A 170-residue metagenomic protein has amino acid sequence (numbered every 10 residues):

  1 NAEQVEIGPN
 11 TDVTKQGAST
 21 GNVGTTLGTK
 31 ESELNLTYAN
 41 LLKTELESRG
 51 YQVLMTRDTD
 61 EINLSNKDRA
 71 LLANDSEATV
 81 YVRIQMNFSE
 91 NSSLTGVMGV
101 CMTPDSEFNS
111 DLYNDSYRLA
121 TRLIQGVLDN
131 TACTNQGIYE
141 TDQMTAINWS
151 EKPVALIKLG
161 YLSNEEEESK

Functional and structural regions predicted by a protein language model:
N1-K170: Catalytic-site microenvironment of enzymes that process N-acetyl-hexosamine-containing cell-wall polysaccharides
